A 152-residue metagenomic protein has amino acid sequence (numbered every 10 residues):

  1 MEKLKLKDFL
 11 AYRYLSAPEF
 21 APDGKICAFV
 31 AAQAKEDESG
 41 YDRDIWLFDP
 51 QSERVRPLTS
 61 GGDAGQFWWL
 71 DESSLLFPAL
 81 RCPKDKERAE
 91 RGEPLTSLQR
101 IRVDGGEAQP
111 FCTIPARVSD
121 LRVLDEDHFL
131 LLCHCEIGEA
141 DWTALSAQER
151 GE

Functional and structural regions predicted by a protein language model:
M1-Y14, G40, L47-G65, R91-P94 (+1 more regions): Multi-bladed beta-propeller domains
K7-R43: Beta-strand-rich domains and repeat architectures in extracellular enzymes and scaffolds, especially beta-propellers
Y12-C27, G61-P78, P115-L130: Conserved beta-propeller blade repeats
A28-D37, L76-E90, L131-E136: Beta-strand C-termini and the immediately following turn/loop, strongest in propeller blades
K35, E53, D63, P83 (+4 more regions): Surface-exposed, flexible loop/turn segments at secondary-structure boundaries
R43, D85-L95, H134-E152: Predominantly five- to eight-bladed beta-propeller fold
R100-A144: Internal hydrophobic scaffold segments of catalytic domains
